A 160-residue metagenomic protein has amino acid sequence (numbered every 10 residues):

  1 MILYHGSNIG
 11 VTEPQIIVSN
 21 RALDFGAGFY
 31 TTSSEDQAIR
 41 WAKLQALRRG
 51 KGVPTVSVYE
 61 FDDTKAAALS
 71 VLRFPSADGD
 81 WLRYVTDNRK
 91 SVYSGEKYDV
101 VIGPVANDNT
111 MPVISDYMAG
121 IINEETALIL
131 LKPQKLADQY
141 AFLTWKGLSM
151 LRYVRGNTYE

Functional and structural regions predicted by a protein language model:
M1-D24: Short aromatic-glycine-(Arg/Gly/Cys) micro-motifs in beta-strand/loop hairpins
L3-H5, Y30-T31, V58-E60: Short, conserved beta-strand segments within well-ordered enzyme catalytic domains that often line or immediately flank
G10, E35-A38, D63-A67: Short, charged/polar surface micro-motifs in flexible loops or helix N-caps
Q15, S19-N20, T31, R49 (+1 more regions): Alpha-helical interaction segments
N20-L44: Extended catalytic/binding region for NAD+/ADP-ribose chemistry, centered on the ART fold
L23-D24, L44-E160: Conserved NAD+-utilizing ADP-ribose enzyme module
